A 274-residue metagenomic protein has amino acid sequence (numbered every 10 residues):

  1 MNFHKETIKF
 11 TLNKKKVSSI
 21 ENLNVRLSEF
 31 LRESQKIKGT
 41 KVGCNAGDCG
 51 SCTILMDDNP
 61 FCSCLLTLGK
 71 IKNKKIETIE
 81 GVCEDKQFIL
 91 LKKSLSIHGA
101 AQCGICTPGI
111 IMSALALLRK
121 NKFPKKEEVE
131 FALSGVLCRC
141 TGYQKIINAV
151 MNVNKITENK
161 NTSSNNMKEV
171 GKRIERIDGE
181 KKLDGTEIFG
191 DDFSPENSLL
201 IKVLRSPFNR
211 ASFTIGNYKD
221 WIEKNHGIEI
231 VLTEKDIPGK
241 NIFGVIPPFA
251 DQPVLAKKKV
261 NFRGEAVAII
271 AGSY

Functional and structural regions predicted by a protein language model:
M1-S163, D184: Signature of N-terminal electron-transfer/Fe-S-associated modules in redox systems
N154-Y274: Flexible, low-hydrophobicity surface segments
